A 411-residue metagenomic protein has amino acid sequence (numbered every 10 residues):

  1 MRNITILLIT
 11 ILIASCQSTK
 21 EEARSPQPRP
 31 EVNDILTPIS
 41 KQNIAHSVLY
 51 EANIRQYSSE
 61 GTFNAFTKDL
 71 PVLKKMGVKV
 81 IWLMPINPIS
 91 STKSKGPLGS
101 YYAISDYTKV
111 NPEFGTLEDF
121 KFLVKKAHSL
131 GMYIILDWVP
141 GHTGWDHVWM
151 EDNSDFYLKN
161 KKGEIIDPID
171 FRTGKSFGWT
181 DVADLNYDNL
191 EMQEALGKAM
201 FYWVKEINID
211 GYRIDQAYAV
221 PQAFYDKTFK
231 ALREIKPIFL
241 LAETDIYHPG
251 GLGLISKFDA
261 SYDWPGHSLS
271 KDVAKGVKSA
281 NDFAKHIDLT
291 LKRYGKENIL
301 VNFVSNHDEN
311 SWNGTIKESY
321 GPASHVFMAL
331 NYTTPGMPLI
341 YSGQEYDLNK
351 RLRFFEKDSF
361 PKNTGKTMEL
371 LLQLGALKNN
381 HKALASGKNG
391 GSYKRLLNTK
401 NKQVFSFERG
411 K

Functional and structural regions predicted by a protein language model:
T5-A14: Bacterial N-terminal signal peptides
S15-W82, P88, K121, K126 (+5 more regions): Carbohydrate-interacting/catalytic domains
R24-N33, K198-F201, K205, D215-L300 (+5 more regions): Active-site-proximal helices and loops of the catalytic beta/alpha 8
R29-K79, P85-I207, Y225-E234, G250: Substrate-binding/active-site clefts of carbohydrate-active enzymes
V48-Y50, I81-L83, I134-L136, Y212 (+4 more regions): Hydrophobic faces of well-ordered beta-strands that scaffold small-molecule active sites in alpha/beta enzyme cores
R55, M84, V110, D215 (+2 more regions): Conserved residues at the C-terminal ends of beta-strands
R55-Y57, P88-I89, P140-G141, D210 (+5 more regions): Short, solvent-exposed loop/turn segments at secondary-structure junctions
Y294-S319, F355: Active-site clefts of carbohydrate-active enzymes
